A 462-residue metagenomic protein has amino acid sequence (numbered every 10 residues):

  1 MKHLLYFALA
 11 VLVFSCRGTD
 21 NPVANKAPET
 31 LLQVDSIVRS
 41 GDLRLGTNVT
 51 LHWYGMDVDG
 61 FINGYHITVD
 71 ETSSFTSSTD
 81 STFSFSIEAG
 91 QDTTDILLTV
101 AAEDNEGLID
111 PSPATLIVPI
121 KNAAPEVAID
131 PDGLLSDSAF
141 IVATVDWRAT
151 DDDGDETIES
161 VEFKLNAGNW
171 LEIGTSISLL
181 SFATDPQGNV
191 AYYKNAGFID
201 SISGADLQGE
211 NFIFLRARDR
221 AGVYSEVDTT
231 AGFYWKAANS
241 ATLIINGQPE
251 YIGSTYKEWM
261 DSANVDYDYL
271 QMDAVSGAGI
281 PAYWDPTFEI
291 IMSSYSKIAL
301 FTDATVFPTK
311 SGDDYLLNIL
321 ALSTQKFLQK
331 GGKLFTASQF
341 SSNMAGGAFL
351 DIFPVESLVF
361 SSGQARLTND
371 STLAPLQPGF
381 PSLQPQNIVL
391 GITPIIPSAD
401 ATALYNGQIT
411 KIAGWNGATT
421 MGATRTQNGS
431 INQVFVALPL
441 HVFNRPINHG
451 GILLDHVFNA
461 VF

Functional and structural regions predicted by a protein language model:
H3, A8-R39, G222-E226, F462: Bacterial Sec-dependent N-terminal signal peptides
R17-D20, A418-T420, R425-F462: Extracellular ligand-binding/catalytic regions of CAZymes and related secreted enzymes and adhesion modules
W53, I96-A102, W147, N211-A217: Hydrophobic/tyrosine-rich beta-strand signature of extracellular beta-sandwich/beta-rich modules, prominently
M56-E71, T150-I173: Solvent-exposed loop/turn segments flanking beta-strands in beta-repeat/beta-sandwich domains
I87-D95, I202-E210: Surface-exposed, short loops/turns at beta-strand junctions within beta-sandwich domains
E103-I109, R218-Y224: Short, solvent-exposed loop/turn segments at the edges of extracellular beta-sandwich modules
I252-G346: Helical hinge/lid and interdomain linker segments adjacent to catalytic or ligand-binding clefts that mediate domain
T305-I396, D400-Y405: A glycine-rich, often tryptophan-bearing local segment used as a flexible ligand/cofactor-contacting loop or short
